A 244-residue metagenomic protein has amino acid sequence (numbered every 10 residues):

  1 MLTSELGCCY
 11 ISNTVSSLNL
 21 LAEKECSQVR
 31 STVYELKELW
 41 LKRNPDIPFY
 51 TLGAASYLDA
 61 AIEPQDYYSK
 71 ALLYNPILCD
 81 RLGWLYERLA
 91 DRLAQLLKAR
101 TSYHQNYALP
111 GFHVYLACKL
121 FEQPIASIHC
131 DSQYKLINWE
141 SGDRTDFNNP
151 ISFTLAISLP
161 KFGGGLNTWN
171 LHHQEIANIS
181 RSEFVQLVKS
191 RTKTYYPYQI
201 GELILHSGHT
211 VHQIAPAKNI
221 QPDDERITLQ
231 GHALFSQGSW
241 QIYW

Functional and structural regions predicted by a protein language model:
M1-E87: N-terminal auxiliary "cap/dimerization" subdomain that precedes the catalytic jelly-roll/cupin core of mononuclear
A22, V114-C118, C130-S132, L155-L159 (+3 more regions): Short, flexible loop/turn elements at secondary-structure junctions
R30-V33, F153-A156, I227-Q237: Short, Φ-rich (hydrophobic/aromatic) sequence segments
A61-E122, N138-T145: Signature of the catalytic double-stranded beta-helix
P110, N149-I151, L155, E202 (+1 more regions): Residue-level detector of short, conserved catalytic/binding motifs and their immediate flanks
L120-P197: Catalytic core of non-heme Fe(II) oxygenases with the double-stranded beta-helix
A177-W244: Catalytic core of Fe(II)/2-oxoglutarate
